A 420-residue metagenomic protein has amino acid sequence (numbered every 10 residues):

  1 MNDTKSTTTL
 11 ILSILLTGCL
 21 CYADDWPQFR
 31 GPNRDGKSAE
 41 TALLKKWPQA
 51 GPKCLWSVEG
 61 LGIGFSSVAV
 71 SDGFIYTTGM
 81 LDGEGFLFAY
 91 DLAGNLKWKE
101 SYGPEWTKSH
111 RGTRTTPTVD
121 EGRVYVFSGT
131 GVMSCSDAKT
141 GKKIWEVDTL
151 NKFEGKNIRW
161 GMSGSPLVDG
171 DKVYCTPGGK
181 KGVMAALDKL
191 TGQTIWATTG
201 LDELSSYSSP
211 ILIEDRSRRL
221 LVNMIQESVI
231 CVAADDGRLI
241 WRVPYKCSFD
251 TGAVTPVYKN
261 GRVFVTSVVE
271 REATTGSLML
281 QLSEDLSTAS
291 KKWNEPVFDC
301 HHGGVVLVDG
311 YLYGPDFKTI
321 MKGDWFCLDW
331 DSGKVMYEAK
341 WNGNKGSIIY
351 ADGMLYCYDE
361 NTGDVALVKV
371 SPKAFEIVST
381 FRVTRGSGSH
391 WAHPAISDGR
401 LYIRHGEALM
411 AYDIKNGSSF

Functional and structural regions predicted by a protein language model:
M1-T7: N-terminal secretory signal peptides that target proteins for export/translocation
T4, T17-L20, D324: A subset of signal/propeptide-processing and intrinsically disordered low-complexity segments in secreted/extracellular
T7-T8, D25: Hydrophobic alpha-helical segments and their boundary regions
T9-G18: Bacterial N-terminal signal peptides
Y22-F420: Noncatalytic, solvent-exposed loop/strand surfaces of beta-propeller-type extracellular/periplasmic domains
